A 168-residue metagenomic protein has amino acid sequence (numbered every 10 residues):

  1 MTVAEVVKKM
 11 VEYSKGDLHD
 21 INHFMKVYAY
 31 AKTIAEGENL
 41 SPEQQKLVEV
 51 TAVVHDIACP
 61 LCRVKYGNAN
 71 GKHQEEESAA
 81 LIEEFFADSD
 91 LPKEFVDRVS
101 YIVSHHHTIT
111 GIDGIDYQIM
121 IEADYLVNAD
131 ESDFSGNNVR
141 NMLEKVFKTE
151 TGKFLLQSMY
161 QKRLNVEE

Functional and structural regions predicted by a protein language model:
V3-K26, A58-N68: Active-site flanking loop/helix segments enriched in acidic
E12-S41, V54, L91, H106-E168: Divalent metal-dependent phosphate-bond-processing catalytic cores, especially two-metal-ion Mg2+/Mn2+ enzymes that act
V27-Y30, K72-D88: An active-site-proximal "capping" alpha-helix that borders the catalytic cofactor pocket
E36, C59-R63, E83-A87, L91 (+1 more regions): Short helix-capping and hinge/turn segments at secondary-structure transitions, especially at repeat and domain
L40-V48, S89-V103, D116: Acidic/histidine metal-binding catalytic segments
Q45-G67, S78, S100-H107, D124: His-Asp-centered metal-binding catalytic motifs of divalent-metal-dependent phosphohydrolases/nucleases
